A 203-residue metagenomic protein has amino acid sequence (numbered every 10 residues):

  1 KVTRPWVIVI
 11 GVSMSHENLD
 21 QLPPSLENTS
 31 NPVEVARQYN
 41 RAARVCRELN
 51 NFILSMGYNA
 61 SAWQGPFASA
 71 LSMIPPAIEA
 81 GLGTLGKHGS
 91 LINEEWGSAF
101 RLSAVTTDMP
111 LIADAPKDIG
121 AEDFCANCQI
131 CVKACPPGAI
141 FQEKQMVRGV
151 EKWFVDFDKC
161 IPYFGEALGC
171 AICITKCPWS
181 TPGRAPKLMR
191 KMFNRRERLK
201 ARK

Functional and structural regions predicted by a protein language model:
K1-I172, K176-R198: Catalytic cores of enzyme domains
A201-K203: Intrinsic low-complexity, glycine/proline- and repeat-rich, mixed-charge intrinsically disordered regions appended
